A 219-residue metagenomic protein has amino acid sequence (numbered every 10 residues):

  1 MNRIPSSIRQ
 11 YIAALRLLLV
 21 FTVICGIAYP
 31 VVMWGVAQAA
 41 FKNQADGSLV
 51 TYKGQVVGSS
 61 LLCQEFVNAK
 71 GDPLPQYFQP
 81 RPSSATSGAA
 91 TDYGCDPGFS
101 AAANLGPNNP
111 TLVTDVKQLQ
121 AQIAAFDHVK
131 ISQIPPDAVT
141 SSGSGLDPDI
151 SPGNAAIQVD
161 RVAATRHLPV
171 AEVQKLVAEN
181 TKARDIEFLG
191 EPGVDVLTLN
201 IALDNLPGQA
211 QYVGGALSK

Functional and structural regions predicted by a protein language model:
P5-S6, A13, G26, V31-T165 (+2 more regions): Flexible, solvent-exposed loop/hinge segments and secondary-structure transition points
A14-L18, T22: Loop-to-transmembrane-helix entry motif
A155-K219: Extracytoplasmic/periplasmic C-terminal soluble domains
